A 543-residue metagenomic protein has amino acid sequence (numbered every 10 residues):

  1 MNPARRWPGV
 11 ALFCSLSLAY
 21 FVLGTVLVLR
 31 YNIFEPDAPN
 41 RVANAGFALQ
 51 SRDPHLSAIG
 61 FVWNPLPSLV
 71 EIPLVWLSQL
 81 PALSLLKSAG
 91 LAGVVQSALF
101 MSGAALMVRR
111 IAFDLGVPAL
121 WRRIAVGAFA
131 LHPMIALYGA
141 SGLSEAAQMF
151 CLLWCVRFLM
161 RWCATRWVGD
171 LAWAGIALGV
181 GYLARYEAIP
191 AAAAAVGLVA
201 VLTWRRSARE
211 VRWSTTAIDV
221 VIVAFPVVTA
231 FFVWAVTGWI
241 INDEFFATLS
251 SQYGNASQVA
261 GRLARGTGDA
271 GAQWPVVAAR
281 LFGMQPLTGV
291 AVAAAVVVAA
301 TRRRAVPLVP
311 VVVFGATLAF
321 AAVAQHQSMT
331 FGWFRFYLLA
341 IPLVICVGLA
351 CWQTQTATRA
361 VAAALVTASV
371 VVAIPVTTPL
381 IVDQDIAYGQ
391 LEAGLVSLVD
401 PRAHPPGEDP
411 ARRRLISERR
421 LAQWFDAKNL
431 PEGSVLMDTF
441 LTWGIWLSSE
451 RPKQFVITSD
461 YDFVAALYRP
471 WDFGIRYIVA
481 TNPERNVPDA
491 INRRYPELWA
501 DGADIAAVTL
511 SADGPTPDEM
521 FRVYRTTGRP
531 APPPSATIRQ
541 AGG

Functional and structural regions predicted by a protein language model:
N2, V108-R109, A200, R206 (+3 more regions): Hydrophobic, aromatic-rich transmembrane alpha-helices and their immediate juxtamembrane boundary segments
P3-W7, W167-V168, T203-V223, A294-G315 (+1 more regions): Membrane-interface helix-loop-helix junctions at transmembrane boundaries of multi-pass membrane enzymes, predominantly
V10-C14, L120-R123, V196-G197, A224-V228 (+2 more regions): Signature aromatic-anchored transmembrane alpha helix within multi-pass, membrane-resident enzymes that catalyze glycan
L23-G24, V201, R205, A217-A293 (+2 more regions): Membrane-lumen/periplasm interface segments of specific transmembrane helices in polyprenyl phosphate-linked
E35, G60-W63, M134-A147: Short acidic/glycine- and proline-prone juxtamembrane loop motifs at membrane-interface regions of multi-pass membrane
M107, A128, A147-A164, W173-L178 (+3 more regions): Specific aromatic-rich, kink-prone transmembrane helix
Y138-G139, E145, P190, P286 (+2 more regions): Hydrophobic/aromatic-rich transmembrane helices and adjacent perimembrane loops
A364, A368-F440: Membrane-embedded, lumen/periplasm-facing catalytic core of multi-pass transferases that use lipid-linked donors
